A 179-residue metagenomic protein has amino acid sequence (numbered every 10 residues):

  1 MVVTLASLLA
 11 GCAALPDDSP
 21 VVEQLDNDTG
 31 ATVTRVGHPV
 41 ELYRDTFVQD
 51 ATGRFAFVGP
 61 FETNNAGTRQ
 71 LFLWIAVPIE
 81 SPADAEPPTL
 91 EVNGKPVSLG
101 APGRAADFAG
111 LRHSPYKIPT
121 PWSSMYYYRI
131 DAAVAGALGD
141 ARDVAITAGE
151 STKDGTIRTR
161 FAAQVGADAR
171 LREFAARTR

Functional and structural regions predicted by a protein language model:
M1-V3: Sec-dependent signal peptide recognition, specifically the positively charged N-region followed immediately by
L8-G11: C-terminal motif of bacterial Sec signal peptides marking the signal peptidase cleavage site
A13-P16: Bacterial signal peptide processing site
P20-F47: Post-signal peptide N-terminal segment of mature Sec-exported envelope proteins
D45-V48, F55-T63, P102-K117: Short amphipathic beta-strand and strand-loop transition segments with alternating hydrophobic
G53-P88: Short, surface-exposed binding/anchoring microloops in extracellular/periplasmic proteins
W74-H113: Mid-length scaffold segments of soluble, non-membrane domains
S98, G103-R179: Internal interaction segment
